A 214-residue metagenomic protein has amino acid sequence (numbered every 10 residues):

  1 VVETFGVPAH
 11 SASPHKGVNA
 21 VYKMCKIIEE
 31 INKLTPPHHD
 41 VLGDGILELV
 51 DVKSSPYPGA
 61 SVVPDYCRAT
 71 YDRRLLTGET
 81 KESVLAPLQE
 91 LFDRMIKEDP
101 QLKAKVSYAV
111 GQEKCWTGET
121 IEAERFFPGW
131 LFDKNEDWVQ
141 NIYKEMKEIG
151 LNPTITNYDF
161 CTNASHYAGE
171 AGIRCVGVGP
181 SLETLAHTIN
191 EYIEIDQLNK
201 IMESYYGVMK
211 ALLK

Functional and structural regions predicted by a protein language model:
V1-K214: Metal-dependent amide/peptide-bond hydrolase catalytic core, centered on the "pita-bread" metallohydrolase fold
